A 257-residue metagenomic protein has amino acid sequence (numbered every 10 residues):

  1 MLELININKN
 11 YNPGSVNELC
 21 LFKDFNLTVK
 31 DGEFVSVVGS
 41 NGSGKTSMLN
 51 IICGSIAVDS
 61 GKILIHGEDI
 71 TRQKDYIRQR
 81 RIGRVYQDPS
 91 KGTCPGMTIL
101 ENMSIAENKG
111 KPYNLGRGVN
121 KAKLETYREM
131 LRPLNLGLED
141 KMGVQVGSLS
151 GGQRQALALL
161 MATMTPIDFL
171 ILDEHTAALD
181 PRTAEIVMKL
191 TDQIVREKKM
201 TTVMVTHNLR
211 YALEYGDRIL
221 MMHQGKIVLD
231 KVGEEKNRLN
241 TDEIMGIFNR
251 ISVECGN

Functional and structural regions predicted by a protein language model:
M1, N10-D24, K74: A short, flexible loop at the N-terminus of ABC-type nucleotide-binding domains that lies
V38-S40: The feature captures the beta-strand-to-loop junction immediately N-terminal to the Walker
C53: Helix-to-loop junction immediately C-terminal to a conserved catalytic motif
G61-D69, K231: Conserved ABC transporter NBD signature motif
D69-G83, K91, Y113-G116, N120 (+1 more regions): ABC ATPase NBD coupling module
E174-H175: Walker B catalytic motif
T206-H207: H-loop/switch region of ABC-family ATPase nucleotide-binding domains
K226-R250: Conserved beta-strand-loop-alpha-helix hinge in the C-terminal portion of ABC ATPase nucleotide-binding domains
